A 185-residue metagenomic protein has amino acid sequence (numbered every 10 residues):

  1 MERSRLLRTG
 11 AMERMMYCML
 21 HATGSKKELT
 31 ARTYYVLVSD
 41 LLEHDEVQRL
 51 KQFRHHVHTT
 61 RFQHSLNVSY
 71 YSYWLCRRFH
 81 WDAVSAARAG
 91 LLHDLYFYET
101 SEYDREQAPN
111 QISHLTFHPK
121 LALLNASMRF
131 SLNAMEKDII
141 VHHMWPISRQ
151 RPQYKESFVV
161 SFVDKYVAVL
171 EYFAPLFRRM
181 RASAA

Functional and structural regions predicted by a protein language model:
M1-A185: Metal-dependent phosphohydrolase cores
